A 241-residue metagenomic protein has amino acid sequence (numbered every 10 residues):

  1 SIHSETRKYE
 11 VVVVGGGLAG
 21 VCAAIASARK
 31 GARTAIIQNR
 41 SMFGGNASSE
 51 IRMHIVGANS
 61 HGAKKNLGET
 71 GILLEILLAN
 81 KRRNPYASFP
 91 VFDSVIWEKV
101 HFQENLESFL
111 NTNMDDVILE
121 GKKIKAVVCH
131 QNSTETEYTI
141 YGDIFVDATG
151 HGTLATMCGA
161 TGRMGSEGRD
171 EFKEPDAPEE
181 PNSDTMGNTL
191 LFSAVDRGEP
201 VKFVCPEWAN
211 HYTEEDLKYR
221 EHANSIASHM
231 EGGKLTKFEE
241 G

Functional and structural regions predicted by a protein language model:
I2, M114, A126, T136-G241: Flavin (FAD/FMN)-binding glycine-rich loop and adjacent Rossmann-like elements that form
E5-G17: Beta1/beta-strand and adjacent pyrophosphate-binding region of the FAD-binding site in flavoprotein oxidoreductases
K8, A26, A32-R33, Q38-K123 (+2 more regions): Conserved N-terminal/central alpha/beta ligand/cofactor-binding core
V12-V14, I118, K122, G142: Membrane-embedded transmembrane-helix bundle of lipid-linked glycan/lipid transferases
V14-G17, I37-R40, I51, N111 (+3 more regions): Active-site-proximal beta-strand/loop segments in catalytic clefts of secreted hydrolases
G20: N-terminal Rossmann-fold NAD(P) dinucleotide-binding loop
